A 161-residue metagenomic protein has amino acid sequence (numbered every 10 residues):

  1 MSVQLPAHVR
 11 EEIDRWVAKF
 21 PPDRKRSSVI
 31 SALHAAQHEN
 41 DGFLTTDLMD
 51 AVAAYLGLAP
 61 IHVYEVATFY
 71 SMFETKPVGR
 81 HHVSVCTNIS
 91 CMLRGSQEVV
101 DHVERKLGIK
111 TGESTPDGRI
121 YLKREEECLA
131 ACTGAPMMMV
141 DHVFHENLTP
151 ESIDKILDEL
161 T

Functional and structural regions predicted by a protein language model:
M1-T161: Signature of N-terminal electron-transfer/Fe-S-associated modules in redox systems
